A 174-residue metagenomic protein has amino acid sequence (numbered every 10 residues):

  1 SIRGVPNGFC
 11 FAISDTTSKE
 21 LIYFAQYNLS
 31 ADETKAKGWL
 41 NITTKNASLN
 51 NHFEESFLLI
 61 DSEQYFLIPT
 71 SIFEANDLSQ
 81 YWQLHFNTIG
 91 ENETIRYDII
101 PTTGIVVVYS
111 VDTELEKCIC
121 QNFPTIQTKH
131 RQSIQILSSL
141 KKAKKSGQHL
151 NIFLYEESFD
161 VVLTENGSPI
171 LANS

Functional and structural regions predicted by a protein language model:
S1-R3, C10-A12, F57-L59: Short, conserved beta-strand segments within well-ordered enzyme catalytic domains that often line or immediately flank
R3, G8-F9, D98-S174: Small-residue (GG/TT-enriched) beta-loop-alpha framework at ligand/catalytic clefts
P6-T34, N166-S174: Short glycine-rich, Thr/Ser-proximal phosphate-binding strand/loop in the N-terminal lobe of ATP-dependent enzymes
S18-I22, F73-N76, P124-Q127: Surface-exposed loop/turn elements that mediate protein-protein interactions on large endomembrane-trafficking
Y23-N51: N-terminal phosphate-binding loop and adjacent alpha-helix
A36-K45, I60-T103: Internal amphipathic helical hairpin motif
N50-Q64: Short glycine-rich phosphate-binding loop at a beta-alpha junction
